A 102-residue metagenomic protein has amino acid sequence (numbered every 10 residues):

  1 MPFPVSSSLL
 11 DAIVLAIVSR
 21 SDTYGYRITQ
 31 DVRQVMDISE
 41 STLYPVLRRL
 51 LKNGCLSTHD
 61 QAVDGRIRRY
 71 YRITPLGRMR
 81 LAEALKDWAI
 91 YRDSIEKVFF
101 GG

Functional and structural regions predicted by a protein language model:
M1-P2, G102: Absolute protein N-terminus
P2-Y44: N-terminal helix-turn-helix DNA-binding core of bacterial DNA-binding proteins
L47-R49: Short, hydrophobic-biased segments on the C-terminal half of alpha helices that form "recognition helices"
N53-I67, R72: Beta-hairpin "wing" of winged helix-turn-helix
A82-G102: Amphipathic alpha-helical dimerization/coiled-coil segments that flank or bridge DNA-binding/regulatory modules
